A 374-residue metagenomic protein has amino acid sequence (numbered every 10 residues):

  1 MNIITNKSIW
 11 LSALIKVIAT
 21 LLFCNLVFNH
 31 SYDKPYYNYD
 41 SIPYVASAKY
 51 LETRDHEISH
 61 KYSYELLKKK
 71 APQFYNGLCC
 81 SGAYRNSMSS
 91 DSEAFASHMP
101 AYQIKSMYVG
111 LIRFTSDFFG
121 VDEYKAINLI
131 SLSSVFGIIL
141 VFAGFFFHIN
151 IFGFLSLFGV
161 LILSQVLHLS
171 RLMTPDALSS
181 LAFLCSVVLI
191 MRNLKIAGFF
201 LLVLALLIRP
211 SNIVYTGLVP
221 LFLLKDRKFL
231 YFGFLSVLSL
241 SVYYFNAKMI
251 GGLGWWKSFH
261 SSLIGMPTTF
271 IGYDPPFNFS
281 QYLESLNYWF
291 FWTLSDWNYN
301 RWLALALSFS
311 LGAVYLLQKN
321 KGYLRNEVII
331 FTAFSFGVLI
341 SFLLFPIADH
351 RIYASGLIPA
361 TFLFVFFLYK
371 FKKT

Functional and structural regions predicted by a protein language model:
T53-I104: Interfacial juxtamembrane loops and adjacent helix segments that form the catalytic/substrate-binding surfaces
A94-S106, G110, F118-G137, R301-L305: Loop-to-helix entry region of an early transmembrane alpha helix in multi-pass inner-membrane enzymes
F114, A126-I149, Y315: Transmembrane-helix motifs of polytopic, lipid-linked glycan transferases
K125, F142-L163, L181, E327-I329: Transmembrane-helix signature of polytopic, membrane-embedded enzymes that assemble or transfer cell-envelope glycans
I130-S133, G153-C185, I208, V214 (+1 more regions): Multi-pass, polyprenyl lipid-linked donor-dependent membrane glycosyltransferases
V141, L178-G198, P359-L363: Specific aromatic-rich, kink-prone transmembrane helix
I196-P210, Y215-F222, L238-S241: Membrane-interface alpha helices of multi-pass inner-membrane proteins
F291-R325, S335-V338, F364: Hydrophobic, aromatic-rich transmembrane alpha-helices and their immediate juxtamembrane boundary segments
